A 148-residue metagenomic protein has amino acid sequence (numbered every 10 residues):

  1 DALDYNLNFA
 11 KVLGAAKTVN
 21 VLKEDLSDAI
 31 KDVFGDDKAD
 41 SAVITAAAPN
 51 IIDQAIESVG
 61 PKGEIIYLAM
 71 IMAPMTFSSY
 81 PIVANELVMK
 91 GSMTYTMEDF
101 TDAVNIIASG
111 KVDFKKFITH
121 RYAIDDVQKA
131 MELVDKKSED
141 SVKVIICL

Functional and structural regions predicted by a protein language model:
D1-Q54: Adenosine-nucleotide cofactor-binding segment
L22, A47, T96, A123-D126: Short loop/turn segments at beta->alpha junctions
I52-D53, P74-T76: Glycine/Thr-rich phosphate-binding loops of Rossmann-like dinucleotide-binding domains
D53-E57, F100-L148: C-terminal hydrophobic helical "lid"/dimerization subdomain of Rossmann-like NAD(P)H-dependent oxidoreductases
V59-P61: Helix-to-beta-strand junctions that scaffold the AdoMet/dcAdoMet cofactor pocket in Class I SAM-dependent enzymes
E64, F77-F117: Rossmann-fold dehydrogenase core element
L68-A69: Acidic carboxylate diad motif detector
